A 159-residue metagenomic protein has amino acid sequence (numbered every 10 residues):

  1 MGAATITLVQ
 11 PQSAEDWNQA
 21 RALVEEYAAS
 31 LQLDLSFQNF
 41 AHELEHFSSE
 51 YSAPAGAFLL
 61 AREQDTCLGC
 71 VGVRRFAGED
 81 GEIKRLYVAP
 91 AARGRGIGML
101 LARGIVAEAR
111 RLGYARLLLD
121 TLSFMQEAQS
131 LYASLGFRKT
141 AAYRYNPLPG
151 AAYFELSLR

Functional and structural regions predicted by a protein language model:
G2, A152-R159: Terminal substrate-recognition subdomain of acyl/acetyltransferases
A4-T7: Extreme N-terminal starter segment of soluble prokaryotic enzymes
Q10-K84, A89-P90, A102-G104, E108 (+2 more regions): Acetyl-CoA-dependent GNAT
E79, R95, R111-A115: Short coil/turn segments at alpha/beta junctions that flank glycine-rich nucleotide-binding fingerprints
R93, L119-A128, Y145-G150: Conserved beta-strand-loop-alpha-helix junction that forms the acyl-donor binding cleft
R95, M99, R103: Residues forming the Rossmann-fold NAD(P)(H) cofactor-binding site
A102, A109-T121: Conserved GNAT acetyl-CoA-binding A-motif
Y132, F137: Conserved active-site tyrosine of GNAT-family acetyltransferases
